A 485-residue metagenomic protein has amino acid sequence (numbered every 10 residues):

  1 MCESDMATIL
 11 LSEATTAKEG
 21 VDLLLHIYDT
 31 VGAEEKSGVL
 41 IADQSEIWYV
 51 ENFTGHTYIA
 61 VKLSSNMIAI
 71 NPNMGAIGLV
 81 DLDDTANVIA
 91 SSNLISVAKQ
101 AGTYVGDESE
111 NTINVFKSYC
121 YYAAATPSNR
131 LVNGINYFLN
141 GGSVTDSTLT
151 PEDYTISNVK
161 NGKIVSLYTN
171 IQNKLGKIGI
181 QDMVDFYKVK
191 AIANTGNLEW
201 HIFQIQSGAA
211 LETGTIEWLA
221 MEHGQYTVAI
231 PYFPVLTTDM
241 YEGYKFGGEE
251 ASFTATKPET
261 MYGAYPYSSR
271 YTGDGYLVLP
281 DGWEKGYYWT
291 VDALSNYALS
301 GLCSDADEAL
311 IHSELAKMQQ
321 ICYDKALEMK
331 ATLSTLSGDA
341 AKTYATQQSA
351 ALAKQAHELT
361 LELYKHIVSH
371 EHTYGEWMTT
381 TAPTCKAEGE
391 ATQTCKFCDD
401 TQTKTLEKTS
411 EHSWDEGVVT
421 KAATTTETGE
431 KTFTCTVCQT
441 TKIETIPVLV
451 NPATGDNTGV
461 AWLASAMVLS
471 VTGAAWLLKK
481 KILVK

Functional and structural regions predicted by a protein language model:
M1-P72, L167, Q172-K177: Structured, non-membrane catalytic/scaffold regions adjacent to prosthetic-group chemistry
V21, G32, Q44-I47, L79-S369: C-terminus-biased signal that marks the final domain/tail of proteins
S37-V39, E46, H56, N197-H201 (+2 more regions): Structural beta-strand/beta-sheet cores of well-ordered domains, especially the beta-sheet scaffolds that support
A42-S45, N52-T54, V61-N66, Q204-G208 (+2 more regions): Short acidic-glycine loop/turn motifs at beta-strand connectors
Y58-A60, S65-S92: Conserved catalytic cores of very large enzyme subunits
H370-D456: Extracellular modular ligand-binding repeats in secreted and cell-surface proteins
G459-K480: A cross-kingdom C-terminal cell-surface attachment/processing module
K481-K485: Short, charged juxtamembrane terminal tails flanking transmembrane helices
